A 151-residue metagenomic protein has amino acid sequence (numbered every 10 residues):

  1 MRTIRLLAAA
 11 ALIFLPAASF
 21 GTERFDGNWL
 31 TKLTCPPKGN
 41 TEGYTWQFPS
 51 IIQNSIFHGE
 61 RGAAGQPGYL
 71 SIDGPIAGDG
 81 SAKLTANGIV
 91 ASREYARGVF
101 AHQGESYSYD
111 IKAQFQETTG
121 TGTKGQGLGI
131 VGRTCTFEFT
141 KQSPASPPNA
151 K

Functional and structural regions predicted by a protein language model:
M1-A8: Bacterial N-terminal signal peptides that target proteins for export
A10-I13: Short, linear, compositionally biased motifs with a strong N-terminal bias
P16-A17: N-terminal signal peptide c-region/cleavage motif recognized by signal peptidases
E23-F115, T121-A150: Central antiparallel beta-sheet cores of small beta-barrel/beta-sandwich binding domains
